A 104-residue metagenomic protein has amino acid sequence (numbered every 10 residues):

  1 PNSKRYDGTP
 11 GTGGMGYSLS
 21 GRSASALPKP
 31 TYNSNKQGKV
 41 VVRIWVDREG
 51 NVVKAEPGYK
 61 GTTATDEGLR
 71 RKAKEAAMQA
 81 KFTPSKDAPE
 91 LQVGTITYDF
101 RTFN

Functional and structural regions predicted by a protein language model:
P1-N33, R71-Q79: Acidic, low-complexity proline/glycine/alanine-rich linker and hinge segments
S18-L19, N33-V41, W45-Q92: A short, well-structured alpha-helical segment
T97-F103: Short, low-complexity, Pro/Ser/Thr/Gly-rich segments in the mature regions of secreted, periplasmic
